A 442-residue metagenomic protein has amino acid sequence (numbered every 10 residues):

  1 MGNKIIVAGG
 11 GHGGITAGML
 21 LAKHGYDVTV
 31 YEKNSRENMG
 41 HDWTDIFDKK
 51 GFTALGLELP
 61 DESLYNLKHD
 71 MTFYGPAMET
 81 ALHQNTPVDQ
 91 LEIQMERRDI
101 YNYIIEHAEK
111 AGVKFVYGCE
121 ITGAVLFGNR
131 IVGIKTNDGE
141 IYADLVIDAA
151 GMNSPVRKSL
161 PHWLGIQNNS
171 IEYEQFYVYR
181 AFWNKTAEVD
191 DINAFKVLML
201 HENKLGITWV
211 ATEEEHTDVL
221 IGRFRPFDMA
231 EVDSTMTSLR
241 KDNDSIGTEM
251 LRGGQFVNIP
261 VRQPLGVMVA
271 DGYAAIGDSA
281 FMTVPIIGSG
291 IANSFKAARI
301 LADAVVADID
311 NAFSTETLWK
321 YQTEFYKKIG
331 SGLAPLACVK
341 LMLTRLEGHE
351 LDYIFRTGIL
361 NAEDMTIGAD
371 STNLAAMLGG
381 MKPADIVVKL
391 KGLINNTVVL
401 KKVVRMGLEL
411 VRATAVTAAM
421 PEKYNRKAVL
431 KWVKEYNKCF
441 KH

Functional and structural regions predicted by a protein language model:
M1-I5: Extreme N-terminal starter segment of soluble prokaryotic enzymes
I6-G10, A22-H41: Glycine-rich FAD pyrophosphate-binding loop
G14-I15: N-terminal Rossmann-fold NAD(P) dinucleotide-binding loop
E37-G75: N-terminal FAD cofactor-binding segment of flavoenzymes
M78-E96, G133, E213-R223: Helix-loop-beta segment of a Rossmann-like dinucleotide-binding subdomain
H107-S245, F281: Predominantly flavin-linked oxidoreductase catalytic cores and closely associated redox partners
I121, F227-Q322, K327-K328, A337: FAD/FMN-dependent oxidoreductases across multiple families
V306-H442: C-terminal helical "tail/cap" subdomain of flavin- and related membrane-associated enzymes
